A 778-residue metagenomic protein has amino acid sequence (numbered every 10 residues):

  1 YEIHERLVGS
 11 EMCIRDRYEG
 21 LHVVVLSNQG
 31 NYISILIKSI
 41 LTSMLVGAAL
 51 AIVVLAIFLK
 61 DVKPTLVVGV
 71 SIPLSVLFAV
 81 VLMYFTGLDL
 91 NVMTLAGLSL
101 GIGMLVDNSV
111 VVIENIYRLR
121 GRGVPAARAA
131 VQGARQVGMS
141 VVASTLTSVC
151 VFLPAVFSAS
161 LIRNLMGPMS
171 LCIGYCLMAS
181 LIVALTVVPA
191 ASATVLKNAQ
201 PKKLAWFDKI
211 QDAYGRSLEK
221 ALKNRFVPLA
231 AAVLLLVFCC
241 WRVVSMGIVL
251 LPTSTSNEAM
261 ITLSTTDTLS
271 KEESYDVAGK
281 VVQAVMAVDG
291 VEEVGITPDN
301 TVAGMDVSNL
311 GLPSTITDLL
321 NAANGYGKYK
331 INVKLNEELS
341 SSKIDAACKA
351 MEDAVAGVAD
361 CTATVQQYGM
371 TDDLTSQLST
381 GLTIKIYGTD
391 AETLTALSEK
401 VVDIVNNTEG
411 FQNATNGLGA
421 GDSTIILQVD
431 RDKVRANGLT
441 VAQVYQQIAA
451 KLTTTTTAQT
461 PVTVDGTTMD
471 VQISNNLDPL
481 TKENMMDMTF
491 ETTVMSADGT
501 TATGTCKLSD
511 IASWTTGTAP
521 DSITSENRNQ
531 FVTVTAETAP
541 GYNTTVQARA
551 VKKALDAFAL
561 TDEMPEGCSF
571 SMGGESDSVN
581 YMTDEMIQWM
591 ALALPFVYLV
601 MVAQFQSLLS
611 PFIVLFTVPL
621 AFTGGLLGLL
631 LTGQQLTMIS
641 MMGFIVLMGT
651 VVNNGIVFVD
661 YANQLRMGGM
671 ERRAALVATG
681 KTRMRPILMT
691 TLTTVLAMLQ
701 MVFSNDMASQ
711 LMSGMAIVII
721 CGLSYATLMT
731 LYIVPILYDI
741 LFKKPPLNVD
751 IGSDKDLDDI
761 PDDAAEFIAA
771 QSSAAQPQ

Functional and structural regions predicted by a protein language model:
R6, S10-E11, R15-A49, A56 (+4 more regions): Extracytoplasmic/periplasmic membrane-proximal domains and adjacent transmembrane bundles of envelope biogenesis
L26, I33, I37, I113 (+4 more regions): Helix-loop junctions and hydrophobic alpha-helical segments within the transmembrane domains of large membrane
L45, A49-R118, F596-R683, L688-S704 (+3 more regions): Hydrophobic transmembrane alpha-helices and their membrane-interface caps in long multi-pass transport proteins
Y84-D89, V156-N164, V195, L229 (+3 more regions): Transmembrane helices with small-residue packing motifs
I102-E114, G138-F157, N164-K202, L620 (+3 more regions): Transmembrane alpha-helices and their membrane-interface boundaries in multi-pass membrane transporters and channels
V137, K203-P252, I384, P761-Q778: Signature of alpha-helical transmembrane segments and their immediate interfacial
V249-N332, A391-T424, F767-S772: Extracytoplasmic/periplasmic
D276-Q377, K433-Q446, A450-T456: Solvent-exposed, membrane-proximal periplasmic/extracellular interface segments of envelope transport and secretion
